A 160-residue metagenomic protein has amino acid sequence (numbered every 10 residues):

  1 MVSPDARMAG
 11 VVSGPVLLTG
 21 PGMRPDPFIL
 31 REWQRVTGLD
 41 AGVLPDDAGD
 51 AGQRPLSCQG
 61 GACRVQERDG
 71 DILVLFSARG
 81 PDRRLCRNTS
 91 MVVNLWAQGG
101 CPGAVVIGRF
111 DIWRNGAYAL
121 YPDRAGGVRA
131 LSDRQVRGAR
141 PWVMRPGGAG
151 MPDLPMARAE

Functional and structural regions predicted by a protein language model:
M1-G14: Hydrophobic alpha-helical transmembrane segments in integral membrane proteins
V12-E160: Extracytosolic and intramembrane catalytic regions of membrane-associated proteins in envelope/secretory systems
